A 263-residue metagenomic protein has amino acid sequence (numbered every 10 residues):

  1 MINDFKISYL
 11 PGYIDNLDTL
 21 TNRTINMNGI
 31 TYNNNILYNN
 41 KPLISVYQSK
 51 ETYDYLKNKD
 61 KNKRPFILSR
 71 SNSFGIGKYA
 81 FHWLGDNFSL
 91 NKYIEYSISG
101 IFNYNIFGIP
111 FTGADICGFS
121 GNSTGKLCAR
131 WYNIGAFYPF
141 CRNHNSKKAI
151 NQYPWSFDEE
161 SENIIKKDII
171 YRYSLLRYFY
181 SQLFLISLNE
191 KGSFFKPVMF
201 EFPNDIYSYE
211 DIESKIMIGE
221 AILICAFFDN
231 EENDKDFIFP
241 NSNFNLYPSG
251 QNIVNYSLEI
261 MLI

Functional and structural regions predicted by a protein language model:
M1-I263: Catalytic-domain carbohydrate-binding cleft regions of carbohydrate-active enzymes
